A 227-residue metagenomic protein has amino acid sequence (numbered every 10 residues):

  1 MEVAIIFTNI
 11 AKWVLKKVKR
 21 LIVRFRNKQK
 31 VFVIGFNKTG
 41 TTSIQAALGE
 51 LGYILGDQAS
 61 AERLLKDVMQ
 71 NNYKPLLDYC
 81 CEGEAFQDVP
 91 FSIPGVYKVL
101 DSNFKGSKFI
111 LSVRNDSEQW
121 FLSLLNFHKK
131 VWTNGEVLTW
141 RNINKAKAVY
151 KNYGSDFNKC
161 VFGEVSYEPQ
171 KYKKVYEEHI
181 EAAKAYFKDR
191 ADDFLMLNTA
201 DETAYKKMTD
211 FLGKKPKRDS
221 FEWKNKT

Functional and structural regions predicted by a protein language model:
M1-K30, T133-E136: Membrane-proximal basic amphipathic "stem/tether" segments
K30-F36, D57, D88: Short, hydrophobic/glycine-enriched beta-strand segments
F32-L48: Glycine-rich phosphate-binding P-loop
V33, A85-D88, F194-L197: Short catalytic-loop micro-motif centered on adjacent basic/acidic residues
N37, V89-P94, A200-E202: Short beta->alpha connector loops
S43, G49-Y53, Y97-Y172, T203-D210 (+1 more regions): PAPS-dependent sulfotransferase catalytic domain
G49-Q87: Conserved substrate/cofactor phosphate-moiety recognition/catalytic segment in nucleotide-dependent phosphotransferases
S60-V68, I110-F121, N142, E178-T227: The conserved 3'-phosphoadenosine-5'-phosphosulfate
